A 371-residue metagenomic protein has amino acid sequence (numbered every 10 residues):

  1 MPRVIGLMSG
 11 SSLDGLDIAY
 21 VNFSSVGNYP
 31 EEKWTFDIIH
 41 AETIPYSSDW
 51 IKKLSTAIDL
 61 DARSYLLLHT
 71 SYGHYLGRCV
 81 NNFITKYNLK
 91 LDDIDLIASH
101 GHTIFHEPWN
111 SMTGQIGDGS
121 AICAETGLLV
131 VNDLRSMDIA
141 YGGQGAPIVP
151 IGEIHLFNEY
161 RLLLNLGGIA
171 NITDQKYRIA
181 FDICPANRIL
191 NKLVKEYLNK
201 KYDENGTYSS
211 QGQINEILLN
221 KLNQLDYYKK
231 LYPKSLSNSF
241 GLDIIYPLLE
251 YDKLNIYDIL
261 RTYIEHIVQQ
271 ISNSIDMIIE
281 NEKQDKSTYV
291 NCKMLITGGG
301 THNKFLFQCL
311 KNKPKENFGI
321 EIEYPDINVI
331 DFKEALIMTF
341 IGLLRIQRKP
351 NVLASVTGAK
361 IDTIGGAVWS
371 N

Functional and structural regions predicted by a protein language model:
P2-D37, L162-Q175: Gly/Thr-rich phosphate-binding beta-strand-loop-beta motif of the actin/hexokinase/Hsp70
R3-L7, P108-T113, S120-Y202, I364: Phosphate-binding/catalytic loop of phosphoryl-transfer enzymes
G15-I44, I179-S272, Q347-R348, T357 (+1 more regions): Conserved ATP-utilizing enzyme core subdomain
L60-G119: Short beta-strand-loop/turn "lid" adjacent to the catalytic site in phosphate-handling enzymes
Y75-F83, Y257-T288: Phosphate/ATP-binding catalytic cores across multiple sugar-kinase/actin-like superfamilies, primarily ASKHA
D92-H100, Q284-G300: Short glycine-rich phosphate-binding loop at a beta-alpha junction
I104, N291-K313: Glycine-rich phosphate-binding loops at beta-strand->alpha-helix junctions
N312-I337: Conserved phosphate-binding/catalytic loops in two-lobed NTP-binding clefts
